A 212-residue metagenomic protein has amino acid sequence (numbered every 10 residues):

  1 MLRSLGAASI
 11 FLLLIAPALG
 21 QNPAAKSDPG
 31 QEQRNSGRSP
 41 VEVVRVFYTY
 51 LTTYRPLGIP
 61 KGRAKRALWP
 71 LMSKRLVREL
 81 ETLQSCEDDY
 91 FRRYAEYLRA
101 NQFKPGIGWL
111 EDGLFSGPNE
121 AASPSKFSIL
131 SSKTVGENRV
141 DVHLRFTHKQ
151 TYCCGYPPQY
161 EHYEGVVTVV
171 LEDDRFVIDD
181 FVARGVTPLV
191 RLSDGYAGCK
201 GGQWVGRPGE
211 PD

Functional and structural regions predicted by a protein language model:
M1-S4: Positively charged n-region of N-terminal signal peptides that target proteins for export
G6-S9, K133, Y156-P158: Residues embedded in well-ordered secondary-structure elements
A7-P17: Bacterial N-terminal signal peptides
A18-G20, A25: Boundary at the C-terminal end of the N-terminal hydrophobic targeting segment
E32-E111: Core segments of small alpha/beta cavity-forming domains
E81-G155: Surface-exposed, charged secondary-structure patches
G136, D141-V166, V170-D173, V177-D212: Low-complexity, intrinsically disordered terminal/linker segments enriched in charged and Gly/Pro repeats
